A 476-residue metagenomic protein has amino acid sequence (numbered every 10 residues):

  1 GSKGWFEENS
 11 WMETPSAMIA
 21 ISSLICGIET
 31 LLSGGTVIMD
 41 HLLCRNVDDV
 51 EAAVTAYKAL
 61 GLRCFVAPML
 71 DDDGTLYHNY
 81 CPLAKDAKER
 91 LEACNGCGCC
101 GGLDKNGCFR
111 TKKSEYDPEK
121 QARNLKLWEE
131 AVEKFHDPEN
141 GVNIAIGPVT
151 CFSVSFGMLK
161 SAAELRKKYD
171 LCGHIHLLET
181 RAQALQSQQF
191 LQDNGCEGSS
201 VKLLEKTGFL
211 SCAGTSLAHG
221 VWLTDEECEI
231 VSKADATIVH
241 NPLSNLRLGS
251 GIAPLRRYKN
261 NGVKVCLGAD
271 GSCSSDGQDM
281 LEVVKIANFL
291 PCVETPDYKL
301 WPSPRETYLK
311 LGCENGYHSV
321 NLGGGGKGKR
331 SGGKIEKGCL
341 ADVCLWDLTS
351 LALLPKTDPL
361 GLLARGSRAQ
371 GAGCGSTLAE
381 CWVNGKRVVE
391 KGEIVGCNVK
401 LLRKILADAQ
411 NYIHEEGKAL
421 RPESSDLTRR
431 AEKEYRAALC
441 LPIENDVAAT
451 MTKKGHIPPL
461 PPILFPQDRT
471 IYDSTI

Functional and structural regions predicted by a protein language model:
S2-H41, R45-L62, E92, A122-P138 (+1 more regions): Alpha-helical scaffold segments that flank or form the walls of functional sites
G34, Y57, I146, H176 (+10 more regions): Divalent metal-coordination and catalytic microenvironments
D48, A53-A218, E226, P466-R469: Metal-coordinating catalytic core of metallo-dependent amide/deamination hydrolases
V50, L76-Y80, R181-N194, E227-S232 (+4 more regions): Histidine/acidic-residue-rich catalytic or RNA/ligand-binding cores of hydrolases and nuclease-related proteins
K206-S211, R256-S350, G366-R368: His/Asp/Glu-enriched, well-ordered alpha-helical/loop segment that forms or immediately abuts the divalent-metal
L223, E227-A236, N241-R247, K337: Long hydrophobic segments that form regular secondary structure
L340-R403: C-terminal cap of metal-dependent C-N hydrolases
K400, K404, R421-I476: C-terminal regulatory/interaction regions
